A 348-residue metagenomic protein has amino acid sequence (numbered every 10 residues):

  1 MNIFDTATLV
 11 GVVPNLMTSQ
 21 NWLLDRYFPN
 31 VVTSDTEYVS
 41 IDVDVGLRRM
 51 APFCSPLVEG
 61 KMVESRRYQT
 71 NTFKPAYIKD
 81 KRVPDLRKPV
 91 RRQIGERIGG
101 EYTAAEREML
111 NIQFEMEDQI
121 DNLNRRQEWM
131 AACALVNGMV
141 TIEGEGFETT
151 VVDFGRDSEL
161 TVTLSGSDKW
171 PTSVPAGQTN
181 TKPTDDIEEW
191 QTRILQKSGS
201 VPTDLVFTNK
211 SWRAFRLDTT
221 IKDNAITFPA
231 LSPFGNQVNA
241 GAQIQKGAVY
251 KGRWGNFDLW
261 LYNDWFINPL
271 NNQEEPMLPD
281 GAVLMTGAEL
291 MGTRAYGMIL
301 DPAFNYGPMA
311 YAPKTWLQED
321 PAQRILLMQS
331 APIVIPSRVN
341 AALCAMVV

Functional and structural regions predicted by a protein language model:
M1-S40, I335-V348: N-terminal alpha-helical "arm" segments
I3, L9-N21, V151-K182: Hydrophobic alpha-helical segments and helix pairs
L23-R26, E188-T192, A310: Short alpha-helical segments and helix-capping/turn motifs at coil-helix boundaries
P29-I98: Assembly/oligomerization interface modules of large self-assembling protein complexes
D42-D44, G155, S165, Y262 (+2 more regions): A structural detector for beta-sheet-dominated domains
D80-L160, D186, W190-R213, A322-S330: Long, contiguous amphipathic alpha-helices that act as assembly "spine/axial" helices in icosahedral shell and virion
G166-G235: Charged, long alpha-helical assembly modules
P171, D218-V348: Sequence/fold signature of self-assembling virion shell proteins
